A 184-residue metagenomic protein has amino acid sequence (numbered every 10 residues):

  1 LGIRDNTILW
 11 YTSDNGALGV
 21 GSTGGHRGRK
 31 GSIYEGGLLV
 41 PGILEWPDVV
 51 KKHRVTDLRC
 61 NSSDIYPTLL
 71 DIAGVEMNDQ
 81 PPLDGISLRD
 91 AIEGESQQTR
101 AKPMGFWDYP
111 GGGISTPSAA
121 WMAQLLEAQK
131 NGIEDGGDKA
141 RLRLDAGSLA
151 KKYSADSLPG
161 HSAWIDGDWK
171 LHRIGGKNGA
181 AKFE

Functional and structural regions predicted by a protein language model:
L1, E45-W46, T68, I72: Generic, well-ordered alpha-helical scaffold segments in large soluble proteins
I3-V49, N61: Histidine-centered active-site microenvironments of extracellular/periplasmic hydrolases and transferases
A17-S22, S32-I33, K51, L58 (+2 more regions): C-terminal cap/loop subdomain of S1 sulfatases and analogous C-terminal strand-loop tails that border
